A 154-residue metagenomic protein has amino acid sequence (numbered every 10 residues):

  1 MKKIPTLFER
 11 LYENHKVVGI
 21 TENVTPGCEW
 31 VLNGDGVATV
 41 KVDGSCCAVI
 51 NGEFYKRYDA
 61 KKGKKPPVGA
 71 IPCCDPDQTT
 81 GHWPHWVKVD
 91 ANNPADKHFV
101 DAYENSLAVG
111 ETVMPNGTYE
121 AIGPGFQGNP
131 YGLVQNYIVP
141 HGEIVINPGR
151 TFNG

Functional and structural regions predicted by a protein language model:
M1-G154: Core nucleotide-handling region used for phosphoryl-transfer chemistry
